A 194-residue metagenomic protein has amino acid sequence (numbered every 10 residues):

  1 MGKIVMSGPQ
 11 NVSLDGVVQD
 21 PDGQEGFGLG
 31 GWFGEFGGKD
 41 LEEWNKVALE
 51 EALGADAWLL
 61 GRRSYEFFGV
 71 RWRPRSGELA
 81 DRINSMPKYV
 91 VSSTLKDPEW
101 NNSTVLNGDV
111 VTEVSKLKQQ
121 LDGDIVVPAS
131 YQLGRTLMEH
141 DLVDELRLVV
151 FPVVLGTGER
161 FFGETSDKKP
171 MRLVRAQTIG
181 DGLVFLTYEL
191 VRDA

Functional and structural regions predicted by a protein language model:
M1-L142, P152-A194: Portal/gating segments that form or line small-molecule/metal binding sites
E145: Periplasmic plug
